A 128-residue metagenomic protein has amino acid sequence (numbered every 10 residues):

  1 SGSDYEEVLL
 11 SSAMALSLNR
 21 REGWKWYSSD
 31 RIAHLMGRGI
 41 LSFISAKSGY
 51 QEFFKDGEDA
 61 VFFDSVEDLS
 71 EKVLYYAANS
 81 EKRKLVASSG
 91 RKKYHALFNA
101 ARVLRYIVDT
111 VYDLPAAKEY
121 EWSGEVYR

Functional and structural regions predicted by a protein language model:
G2-S12: Short acidic alpha-helix that forms the nucleotide-activated donor recognition element in Leloir-type transferases
S3, A15-A33, F43-K47, Q51-F54: Nucleotide-sugar-dependent
S3-D4, D68-E71: Short acidic active-site motifs
A13, G39-I40: A short alpha->beta transition loop at the rim of the catalytic pocket in nucleotide-sugar-dependent
A60-V66, Y76-S80: Conserved acidic donor-binding segment of nucleotide-sugar-dependent glycosyltransferases
E71-R128: C-terminal amphipathic helix plus adjacent low-complexity, charged tail appended to glycosyltransferase catalytic
